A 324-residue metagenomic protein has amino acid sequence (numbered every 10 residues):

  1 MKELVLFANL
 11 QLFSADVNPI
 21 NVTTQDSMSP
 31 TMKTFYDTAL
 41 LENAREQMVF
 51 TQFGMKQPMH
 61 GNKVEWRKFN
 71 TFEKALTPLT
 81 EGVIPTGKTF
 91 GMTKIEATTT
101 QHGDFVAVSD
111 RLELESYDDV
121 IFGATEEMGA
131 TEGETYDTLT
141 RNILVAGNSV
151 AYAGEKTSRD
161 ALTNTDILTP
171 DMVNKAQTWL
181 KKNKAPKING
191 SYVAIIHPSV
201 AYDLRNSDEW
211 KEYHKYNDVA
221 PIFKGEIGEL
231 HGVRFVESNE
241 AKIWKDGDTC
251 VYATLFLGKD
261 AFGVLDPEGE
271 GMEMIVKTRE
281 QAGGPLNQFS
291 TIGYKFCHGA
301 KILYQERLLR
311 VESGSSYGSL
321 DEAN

Functional and structural regions predicted by a protein language model:
K2-T98: N-terminal "assembly arms/tails" that initiate or stabilize quaternary assembly in self-assembling proteins
L12-Q47, A161-K175, N206-N324: Sequence/fold signature of self-assembling virion shell proteins
T38-A75, I167-N217: Short, low-complexity, charged/polar segments at coil/turn and helix-coil boundaries
G61, T99-Q101, N189, N287: Short, solvent-exposed loop/turn segments at the edges of secondary structure
W66, E126, G190, A194 (+2 more regions): Hydrophobic alpha-helical segments involved in membrane association or supramolecular assembly
R67-N70, S109, H197-S199, S238 (+1 more regions): Structured loops at beta-to-helix junctions and adjacent beta-edge loops in soluble globular domains
T89-S116: Short acidic, glycine/tyrosine-flanked loop/strand segments centered on an H-E-D-like triad
R111-N183, R310, Y317-N324: Alpha-helical scaffold segments that mediate packing/assembly in large oligomeric complexes
